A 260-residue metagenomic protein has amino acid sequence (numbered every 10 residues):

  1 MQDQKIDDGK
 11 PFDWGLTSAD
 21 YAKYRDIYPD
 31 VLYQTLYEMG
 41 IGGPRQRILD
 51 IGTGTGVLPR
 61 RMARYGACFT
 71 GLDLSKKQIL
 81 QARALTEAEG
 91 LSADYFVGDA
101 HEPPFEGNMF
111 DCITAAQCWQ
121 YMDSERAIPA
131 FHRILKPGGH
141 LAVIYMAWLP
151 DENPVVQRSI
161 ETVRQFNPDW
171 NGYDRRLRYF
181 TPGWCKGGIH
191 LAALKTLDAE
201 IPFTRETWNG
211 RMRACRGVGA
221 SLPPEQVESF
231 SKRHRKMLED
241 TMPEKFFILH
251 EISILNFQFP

Functional and structural regions predicted by a protein language model:
M1-G43: Conserved class I S-adenosyl-L-methionine
R47-L49, T55-E102: Class I SAM-dependent methyltransferase SAM/SAH-binding core
H101-I113: A short acidic, Gly/Pro-enriched loop at the edge of an enzyme's catalytic core that lines a small-molecule cofactor
C112-A116, S124: A short beta-strand submotif of the Rossmann-like class I SAM-dependent methyltransferase core that lines
M122-F131: A short, conserved alpha-helix within the catalytic core of class I
E125, R178-P260: Conserved Class I S-adenosyl-L-methionine
H132, K136-I201: Conserved catalytic/acceptor-binding region of the Class I
